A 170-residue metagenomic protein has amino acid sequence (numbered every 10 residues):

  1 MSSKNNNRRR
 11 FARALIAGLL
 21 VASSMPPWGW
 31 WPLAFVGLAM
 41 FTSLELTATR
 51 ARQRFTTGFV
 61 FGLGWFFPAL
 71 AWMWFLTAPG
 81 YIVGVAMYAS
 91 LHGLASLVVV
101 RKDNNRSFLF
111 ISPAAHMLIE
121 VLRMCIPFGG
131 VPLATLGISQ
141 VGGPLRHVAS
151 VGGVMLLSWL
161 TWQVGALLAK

Functional and structural regions predicted by a protein language model:
S2-K170: Membrane-embedded alpha-helical bundles of multi-pass enzymes that act on lipidic or dolichyl-linked glycan substrates
